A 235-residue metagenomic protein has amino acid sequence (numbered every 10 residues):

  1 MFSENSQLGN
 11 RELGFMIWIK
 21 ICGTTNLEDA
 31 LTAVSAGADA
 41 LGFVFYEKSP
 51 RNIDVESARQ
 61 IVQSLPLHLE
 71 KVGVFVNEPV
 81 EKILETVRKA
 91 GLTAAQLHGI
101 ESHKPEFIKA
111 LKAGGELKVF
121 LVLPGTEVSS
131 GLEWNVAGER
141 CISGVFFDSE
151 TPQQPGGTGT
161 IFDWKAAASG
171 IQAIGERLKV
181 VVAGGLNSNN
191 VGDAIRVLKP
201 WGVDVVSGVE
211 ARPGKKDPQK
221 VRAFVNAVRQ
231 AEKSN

Functional and structural regions predicted by a protein language model:
S6-L13: Short polybasic linear motifs
M16-I19: Extreme N-terminal starter segment of soluble prokaryotic enzymes
A33, A95, V145, D163 (+3 more regions): Conserved, mostly hydrophobic/aromatic
V34-S35, V87-R88, G138, I195-R196: Non-catalytic positions within long, well-ordered alpha-helices that form the structural scaffold/packing of enzyme
D39-S49, H98-S102, E150-Q154, L198-V221: Glycine-rich phosphate-binding active-site loops on the catalytic face of alpha/beta enzymes
F45-S49, V62-V182, N187-N190: Conserved anion-binding
N52-V55: Conserved Radical SAM active-site core
S57, V62, F107-L111, V206-N235: C-terminal helical cap(s) of enzyme catalytic domains, especially alpha/beta-barrels
